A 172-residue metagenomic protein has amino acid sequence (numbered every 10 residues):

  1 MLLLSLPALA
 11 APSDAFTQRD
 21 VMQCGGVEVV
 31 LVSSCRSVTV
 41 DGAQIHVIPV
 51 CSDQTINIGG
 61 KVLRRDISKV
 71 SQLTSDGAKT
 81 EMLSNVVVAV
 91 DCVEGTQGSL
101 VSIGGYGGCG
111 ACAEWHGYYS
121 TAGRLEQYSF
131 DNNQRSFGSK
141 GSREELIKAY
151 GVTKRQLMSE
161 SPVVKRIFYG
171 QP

Functional and structural regions predicted by a protein language model:
S5-A8: N-terminal signal peptide c-region/cleavage motif recognized by signal peptidases
A11-E28, V32-I45, G108-P172: Acidic, small-residue rich beta-repeat scaffolds with periodic aromatic anchors
V21-M22, T55-I56, V87-E94: Short, exposed beta-strand/loop patches in secreted or surface proteins that constitute
L31, C92-G105: Acidic/hydrophobic-patterned starts of short beta strands in beta-sheet-rich repeat architectures
V32-R36, V40-R64: Domain-start "cap" segments at the beginnings of catalytic or binding domains
C51, S84-V88, L100-S102, A111-H116: Short, surface-exposed coil-to-beta transition loops
T55-S75, H116-N133: Surface-exposed loop/turn elements that mediate protein-protein interactions on large endomembrane-trafficking
T80-V90, V152-R155: Signature of short aromatic-glycine-proline-rich micro-motifs recurring in repeat-based ectodomains
